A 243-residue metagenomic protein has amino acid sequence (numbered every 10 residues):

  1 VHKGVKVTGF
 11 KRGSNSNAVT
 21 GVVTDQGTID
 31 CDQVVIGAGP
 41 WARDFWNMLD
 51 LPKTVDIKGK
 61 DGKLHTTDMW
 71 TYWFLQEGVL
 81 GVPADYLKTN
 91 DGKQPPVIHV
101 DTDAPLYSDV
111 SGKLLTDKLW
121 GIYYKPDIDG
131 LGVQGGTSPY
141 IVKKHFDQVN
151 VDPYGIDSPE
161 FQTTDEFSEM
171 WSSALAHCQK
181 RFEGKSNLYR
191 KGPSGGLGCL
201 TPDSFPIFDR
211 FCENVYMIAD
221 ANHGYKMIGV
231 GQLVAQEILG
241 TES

Functional and structural regions predicted by a protein language model:
V1-T8: A conserved beta-strand/loop element that lines the FAD pocket in flavoprotein oxidoreductases
H2, V35, Y216-I218: Hydrophobic/aromatic beta-strand patches that form the interior of the parallel beta-sheet core in alpha/beta enzyme
K3, G27, K118-W120, P193 (+1 more regions): Short beta-strand or tight-loop elements that sit immediately N-terminal to catalytic metal-binding acidic residues
V7, A18-V19, R190: A broad structural signal for short, well-ordered beta-strand segments within beta-sheet-rich domains
T8-F10, D209: Conserved positions in beta-strands of structured domains
F10-A18, T24-Q162, A176, E183-K185: Flavin-dependent oxidoreductases
I141, H145-P153, P159-S243: C-terminal catalytic lobe of FAD-dependent flavoproteins
